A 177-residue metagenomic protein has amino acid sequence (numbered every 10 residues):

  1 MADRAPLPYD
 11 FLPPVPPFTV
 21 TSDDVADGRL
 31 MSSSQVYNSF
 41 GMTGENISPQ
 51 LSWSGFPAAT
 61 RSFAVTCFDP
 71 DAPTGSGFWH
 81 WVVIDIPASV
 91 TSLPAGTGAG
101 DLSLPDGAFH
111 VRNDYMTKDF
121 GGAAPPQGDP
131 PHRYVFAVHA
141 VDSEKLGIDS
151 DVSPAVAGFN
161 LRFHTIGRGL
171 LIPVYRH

Functional and structural regions predicted by a protein language model:
M1-H177: N-terminus-centered regions that define maturation/targeting leaders and the start of the first functional domain
